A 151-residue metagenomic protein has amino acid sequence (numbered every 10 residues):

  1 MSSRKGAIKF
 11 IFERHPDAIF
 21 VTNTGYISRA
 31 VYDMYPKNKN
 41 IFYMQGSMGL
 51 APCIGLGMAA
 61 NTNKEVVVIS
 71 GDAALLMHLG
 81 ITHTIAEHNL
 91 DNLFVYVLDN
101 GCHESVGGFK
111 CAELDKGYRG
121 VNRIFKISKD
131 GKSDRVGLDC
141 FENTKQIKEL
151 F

Functional and structural regions predicted by a protein language model:
S2-D17: Active-site pocket-lining segments that scaffold enzyme catalytic pockets across diverse folds
K5-G6, D33-F151: Thiamine diphosphate
D17-A18, D91: A general structural signal for well-ordered secondary-structure junctions
A18-N38: Acidic-glycine-rich active-site phosphate/pyrophosphate-binding loop
